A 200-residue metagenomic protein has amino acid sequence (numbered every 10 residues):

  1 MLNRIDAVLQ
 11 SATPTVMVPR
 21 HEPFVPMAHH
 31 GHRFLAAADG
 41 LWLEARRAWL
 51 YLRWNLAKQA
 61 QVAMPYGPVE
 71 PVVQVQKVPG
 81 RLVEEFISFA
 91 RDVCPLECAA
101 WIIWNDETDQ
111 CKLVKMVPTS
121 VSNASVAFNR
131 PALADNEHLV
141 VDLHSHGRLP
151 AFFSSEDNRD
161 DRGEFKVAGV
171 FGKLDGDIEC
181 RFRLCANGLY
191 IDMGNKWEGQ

Functional and structural regions predicted by a protein language model:
M1-V141, R148-Q200: Conserved beta-strand-loop surface patch within small alpha/beta domains used for substrate/adaptor or ligand engagement
